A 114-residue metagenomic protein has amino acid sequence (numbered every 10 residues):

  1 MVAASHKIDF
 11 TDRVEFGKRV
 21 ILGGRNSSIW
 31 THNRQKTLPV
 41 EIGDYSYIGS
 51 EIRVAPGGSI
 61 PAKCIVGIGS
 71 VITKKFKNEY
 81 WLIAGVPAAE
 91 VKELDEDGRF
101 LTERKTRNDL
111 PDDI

Functional and structural regions predicted by a protein language model:
M1-I114: Glycine-rich hexapeptide-repeat left-handed beta-helix
